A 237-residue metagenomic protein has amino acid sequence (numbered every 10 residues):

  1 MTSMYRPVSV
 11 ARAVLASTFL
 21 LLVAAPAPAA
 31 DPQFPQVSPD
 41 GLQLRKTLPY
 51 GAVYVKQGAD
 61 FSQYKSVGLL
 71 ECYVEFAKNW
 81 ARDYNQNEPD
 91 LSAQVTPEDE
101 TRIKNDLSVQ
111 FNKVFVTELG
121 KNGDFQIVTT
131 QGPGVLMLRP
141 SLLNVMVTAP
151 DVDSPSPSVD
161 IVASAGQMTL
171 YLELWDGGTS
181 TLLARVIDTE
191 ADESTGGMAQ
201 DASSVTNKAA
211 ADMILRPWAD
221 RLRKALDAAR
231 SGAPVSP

Functional and structural regions predicted by a protein language model:
T2-L15: Bacterial N-terminal signal peptides that target proteins for export
A13-A24: Bacterial N-terminal signal peptides
A25-A29: Sec/Tat signal peptide C-region and signal peptidase I cleavage site
A30-E71, E75-K78, T117, K121: N-terminal secretory signal peptides
A30-V55, Q167, G178-R185, D192-P237: C-terminal/domain-edge helix-coil "capping" segments
Y64-M137: N-terminal segment of the mature soluble domain
S108, N112-V116, L142, D212-A219 (+1 more regions): Extracytoplasmic/secreted envelope proteins and their assembly/folding machinery, especially bacterial periplasmic
T117, K121-T181, E193-S194, M198-A202: Surface-exposed short loop/turn segments
